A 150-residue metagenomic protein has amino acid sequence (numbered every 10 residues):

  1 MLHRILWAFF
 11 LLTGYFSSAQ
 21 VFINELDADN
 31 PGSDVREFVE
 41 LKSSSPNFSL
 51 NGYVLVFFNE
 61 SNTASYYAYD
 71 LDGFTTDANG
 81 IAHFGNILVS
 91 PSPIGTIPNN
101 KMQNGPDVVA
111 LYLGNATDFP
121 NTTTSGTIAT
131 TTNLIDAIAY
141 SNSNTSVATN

Functional and structural regions predicted by a protein language model:
M1-V21: Bacterial Sec-dependent N-terminal signal peptides
A19-N150: Activation on beta-sandwich/Ig-like modules and their edge loops
